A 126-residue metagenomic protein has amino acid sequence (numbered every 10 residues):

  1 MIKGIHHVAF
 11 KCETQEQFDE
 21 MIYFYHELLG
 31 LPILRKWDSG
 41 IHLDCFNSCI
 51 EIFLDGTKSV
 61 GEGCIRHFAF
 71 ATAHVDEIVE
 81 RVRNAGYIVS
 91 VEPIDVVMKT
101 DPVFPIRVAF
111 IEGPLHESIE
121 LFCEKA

Functional and structural regions predicted by a protein language model:
M1-D19, R66-F68, K125-A126: N-terminal beta-strand motif that seeds the catalytic metal site of vicinal oxygen chelate
M1-K3, A85-A126: Vicinal oxygen chelate
A9-I50: Core segments of cupin and vicinal oxygen chelate
Q17-E20, H74-E80: Short, conserved charged micro-motifs
I22-E27, E80-G86: Short amphipathic alpha-helices in soluble, non-transmembrane regions that often serve as interface/regulatory elements
I41, R66, P105-A109: Short beta-strand micro-motifs in enzyme catalytic cores
C49-I52, V60, H116-E117: Short, charged/polar, Gly/Pro-enriched secondary-structure boundary elements
T57-T72: Helix-adjacent hinge/juxtasegments
